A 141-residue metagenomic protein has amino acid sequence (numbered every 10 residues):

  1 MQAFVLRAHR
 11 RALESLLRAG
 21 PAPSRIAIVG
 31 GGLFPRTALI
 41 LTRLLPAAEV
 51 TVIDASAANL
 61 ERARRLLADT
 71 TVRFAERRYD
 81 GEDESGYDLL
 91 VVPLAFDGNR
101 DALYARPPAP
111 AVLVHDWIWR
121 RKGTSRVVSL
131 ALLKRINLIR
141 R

Functional and structural regions predicted by a protein language model:
M1-A22: S-adenosyl-L-methionine
A22-F34: Conserved class I S-adenosyl-L-methionine
L33-A47: Conserved SAM-binding loop of SAM-dependent methyltransferases across substrates and taxa, primarily the Class I
E49-D54: Conserved SAM-binding motif I beta-strand of class I
S56-A58: Conserved SAM/SAH-binding beta-strand->alpha-helix loop
A63-R64: Conserved SAM-binding loop
D69-Y79: Conserved SAM-binding strand-loop segment of SAM-dependent methyltransferases
R100-R141: C-terminal substrate-binding/active-site "lid" region of AdoMet-derived donor-dependent transferases
